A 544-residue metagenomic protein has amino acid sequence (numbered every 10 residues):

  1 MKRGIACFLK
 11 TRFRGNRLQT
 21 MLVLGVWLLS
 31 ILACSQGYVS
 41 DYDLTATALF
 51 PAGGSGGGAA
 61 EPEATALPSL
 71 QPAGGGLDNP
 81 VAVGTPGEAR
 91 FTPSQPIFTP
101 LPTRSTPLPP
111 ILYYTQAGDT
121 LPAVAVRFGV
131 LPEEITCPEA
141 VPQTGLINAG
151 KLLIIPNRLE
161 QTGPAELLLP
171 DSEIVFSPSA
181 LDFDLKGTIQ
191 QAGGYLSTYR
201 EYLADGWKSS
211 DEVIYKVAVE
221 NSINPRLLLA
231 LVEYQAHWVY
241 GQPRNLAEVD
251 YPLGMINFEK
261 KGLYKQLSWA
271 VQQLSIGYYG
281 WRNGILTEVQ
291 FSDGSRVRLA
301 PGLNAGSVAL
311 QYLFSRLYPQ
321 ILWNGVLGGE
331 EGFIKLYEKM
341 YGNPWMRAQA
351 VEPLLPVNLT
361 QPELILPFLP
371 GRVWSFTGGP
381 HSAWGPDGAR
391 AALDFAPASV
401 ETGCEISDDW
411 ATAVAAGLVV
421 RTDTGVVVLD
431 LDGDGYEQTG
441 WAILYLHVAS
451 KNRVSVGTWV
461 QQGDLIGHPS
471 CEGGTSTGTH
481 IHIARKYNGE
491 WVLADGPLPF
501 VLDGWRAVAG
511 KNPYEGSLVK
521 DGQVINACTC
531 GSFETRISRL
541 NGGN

Functional and structural regions predicted by a protein language model:
L32-Y114, C137-A140, N157-P178, L355-P356 (+1 more regions): Ser/Thr-rich, Proline-interspersed low-complexity disordered segments
Q36-D43, P51, I256-T377, E515-N544: Non-catalytic cell-wall polysaccharide-engagement segments
A48-A64, P96-L131, K151-L153, N157 (+1 more regions): Primarily a LysM-type cell-wall glycan-binding module
T115, T120-P138, G150, A218 (+6 more regions): Short alpha-helical segments in extracytoplasmic peptidoglycan/chitin-binding modules and envelope-associated proteins
L168-G325: Catalytic glycan-binding domains that act on GlcNAc-containing polysaccharides
P356-L359, E363, W374-V414, Y445: Short glycine/threonine/proline-enriched tight-turn/helix- or strand-capping micro-motif at secondary-structure
P362-L364, E405, T412, S455-Q461 (+1 more regions): Acidic, glycine-rich catalytic/binding loops that coordinate metals and/or anionic ligands
I406-V456, G478-H480: Zn2+-dependent peptidoglycan hydrolase active-site motif and core
